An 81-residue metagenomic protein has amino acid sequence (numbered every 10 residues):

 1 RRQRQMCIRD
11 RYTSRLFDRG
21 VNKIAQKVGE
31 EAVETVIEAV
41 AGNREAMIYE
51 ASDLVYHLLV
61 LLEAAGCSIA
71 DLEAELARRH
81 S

Functional and structural regions predicted by a protein language model:
R2, R15-R19, E75, R79: Residues that form generic nucleotide/phosphate-binding pockets
Q3-I8: Short, small-residue-biased leader/transition segments that mark boundaries at the very start of proteins
R9-D10, I69: Alpha-helix initiation and N-capping motif
D10-I24, A39-N43: Active-site flanking loop/helix segments enriched in acidic
R15, R19-G20, K27, A51 (+1 more regions): Surface-exposed loop/turn and secondary-structure junction residues enriched for glycine/proline
V28-V36, R44-A65: An amphipathic alpha-helical micro-motif enriched in hydrophobic residues with embedded/adjacent acidic residues
C67-S81: C-terminal end-helix/capping segment
